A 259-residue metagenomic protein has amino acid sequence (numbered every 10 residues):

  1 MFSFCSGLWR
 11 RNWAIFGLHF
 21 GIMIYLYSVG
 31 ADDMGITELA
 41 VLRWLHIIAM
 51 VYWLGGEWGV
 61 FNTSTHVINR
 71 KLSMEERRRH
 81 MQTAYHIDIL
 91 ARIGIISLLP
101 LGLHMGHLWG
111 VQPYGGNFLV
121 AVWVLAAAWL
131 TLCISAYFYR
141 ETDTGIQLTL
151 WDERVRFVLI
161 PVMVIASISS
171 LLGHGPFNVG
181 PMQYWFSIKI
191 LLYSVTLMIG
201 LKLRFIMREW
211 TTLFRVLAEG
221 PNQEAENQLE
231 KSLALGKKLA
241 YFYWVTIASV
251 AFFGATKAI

Functional and structural regions predicted by a protein language model:
F2-C5, W13-V41: Short, strongly hydrophobic alpha-helical membrane anchors
C5-L8, I15-F16, G21, F138 (+2 more regions): Extended hydrophobic/Leu-rich segments
L8, N12-I15, G106-V111: Membrane-protein biogenesis/insertion across secretory and organellar systems
L26-I259: Polytopic transmembrane helical bundles with strong interfacial aromatic enrichment
